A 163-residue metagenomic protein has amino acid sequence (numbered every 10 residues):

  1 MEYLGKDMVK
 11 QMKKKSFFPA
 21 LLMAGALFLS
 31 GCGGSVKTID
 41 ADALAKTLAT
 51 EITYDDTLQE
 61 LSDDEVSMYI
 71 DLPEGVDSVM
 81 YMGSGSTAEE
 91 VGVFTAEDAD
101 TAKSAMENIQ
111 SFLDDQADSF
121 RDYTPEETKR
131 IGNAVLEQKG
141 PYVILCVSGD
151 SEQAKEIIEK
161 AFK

Functional and structural regions predicted by a protein language model:
K6-P19: Bacterial N-terminal signal peptides that target proteins for export
F28-G31: C-terminal motif of bacterial Sec signal peptides marking the signal peptidase cleavage site
G33-V36: Bacterial signal peptide processing site
I39-L58: Post-signal peptide N-terminal segment of mature Sec-exported envelope proteins
L58-A88, D100, E126: Short, compositionally biased low-complexity segments enriched in polar/charged residues
M80-Q116: Mature extracytoplasmic domains of secretory-pathway proteins
S111-A134: An anionic, turn-rich surface loop/hairpin at beta-sheet edges that serves as a generic interaction/coordination patch
E126-K163: A short, solvent-exposed beta-edge/loop patch
